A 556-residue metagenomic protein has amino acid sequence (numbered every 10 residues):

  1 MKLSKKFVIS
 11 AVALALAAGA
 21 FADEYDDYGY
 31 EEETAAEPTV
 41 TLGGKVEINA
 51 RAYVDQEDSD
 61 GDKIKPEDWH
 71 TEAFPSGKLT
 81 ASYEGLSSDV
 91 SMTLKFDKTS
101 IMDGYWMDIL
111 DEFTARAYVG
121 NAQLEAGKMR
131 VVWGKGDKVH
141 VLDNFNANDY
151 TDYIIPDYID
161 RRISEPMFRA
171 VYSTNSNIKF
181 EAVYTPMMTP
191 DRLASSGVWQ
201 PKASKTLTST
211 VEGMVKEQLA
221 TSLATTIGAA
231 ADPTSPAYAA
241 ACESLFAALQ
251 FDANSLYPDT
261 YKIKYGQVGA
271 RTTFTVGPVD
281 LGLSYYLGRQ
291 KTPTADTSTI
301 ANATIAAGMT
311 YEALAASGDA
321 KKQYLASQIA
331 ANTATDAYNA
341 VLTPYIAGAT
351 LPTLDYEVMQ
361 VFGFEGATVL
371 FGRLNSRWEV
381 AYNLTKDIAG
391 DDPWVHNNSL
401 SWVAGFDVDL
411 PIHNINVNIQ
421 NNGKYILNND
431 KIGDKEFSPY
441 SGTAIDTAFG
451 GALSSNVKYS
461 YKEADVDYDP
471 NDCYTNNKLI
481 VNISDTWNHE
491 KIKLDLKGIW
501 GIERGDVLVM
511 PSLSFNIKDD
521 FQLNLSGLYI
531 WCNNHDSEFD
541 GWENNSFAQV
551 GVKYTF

Functional and structural regions predicted by a protein language model:
D26, E32-S59, S88-M92, L494: Transmembrane beta-strand segments of Gram-negative outer membrane beta-barrel proteins
G44, P75-Y83, E112-A117, F168-Y172 (+7 more regions): Residues on the lipid-exposed face of transmembrane beta-strands in outer-membrane beta-barrel proteins
I48-V54, G85-S87, L94-S100, V119-N121 (+10 more regions): Transmembrane beta-strands of outer-membrane beta-barrel pores
K63-A73, M102-I109, Y158-D160, D259-K264 (+5 more regions): Replace "Gram-negative outer membrane beta-barrel proteins" with "bacterial and organellar outer membrane beta-barrel
T80-V211, G277, Y529-C532: Outer membrane beta-barrel
L86-S91, N121-L124, N177-F180, P278-L281 (+4 more regions): Repeated loop/turn-to-beta-strand initiation elements of outer-membrane beta-barrel proteins
Y150, W542-F556: Outer-membrane beta-barrel "beta-signal"
G288, R373-D387, W394-I499: Detector for outer-membrane/organellar transmembrane beta-barrel domains, recognizing the amphipathic beta-strand
